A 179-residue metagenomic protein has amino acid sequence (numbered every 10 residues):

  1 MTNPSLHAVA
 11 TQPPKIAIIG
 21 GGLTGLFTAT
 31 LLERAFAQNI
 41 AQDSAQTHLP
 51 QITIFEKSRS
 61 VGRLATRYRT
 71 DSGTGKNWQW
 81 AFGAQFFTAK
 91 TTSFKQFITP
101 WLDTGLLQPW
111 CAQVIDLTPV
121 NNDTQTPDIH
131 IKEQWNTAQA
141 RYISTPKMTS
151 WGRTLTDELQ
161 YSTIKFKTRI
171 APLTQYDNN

Functional and structural regions predicted by a protein language model:
L6-T24, T53: Beta1/beta-strand and adjacent pyrophosphate-binding region of the FAD-binding site in flavoprotein oxidoreductases
A17-I19, L31-S72: Glycine-rich FAD pyrophosphate-binding loop
L31, A65-I115: N-terminal FAD cofactor-binding segment of flavoenzymes
T53, T163-K165: General small-molecule cofactor/ligand-binding pocket signal
F86-T92, T126-D157, K165: Short beta-strand to alpha-helix junction loop
A112, P146, E158-Q160, K167-I170: A structural signal for the main folded, soluble domain(s) of proteins
F166-N178: A conserved short coil-to-beta-strand element within the FAD-binding core of flavoproteins
